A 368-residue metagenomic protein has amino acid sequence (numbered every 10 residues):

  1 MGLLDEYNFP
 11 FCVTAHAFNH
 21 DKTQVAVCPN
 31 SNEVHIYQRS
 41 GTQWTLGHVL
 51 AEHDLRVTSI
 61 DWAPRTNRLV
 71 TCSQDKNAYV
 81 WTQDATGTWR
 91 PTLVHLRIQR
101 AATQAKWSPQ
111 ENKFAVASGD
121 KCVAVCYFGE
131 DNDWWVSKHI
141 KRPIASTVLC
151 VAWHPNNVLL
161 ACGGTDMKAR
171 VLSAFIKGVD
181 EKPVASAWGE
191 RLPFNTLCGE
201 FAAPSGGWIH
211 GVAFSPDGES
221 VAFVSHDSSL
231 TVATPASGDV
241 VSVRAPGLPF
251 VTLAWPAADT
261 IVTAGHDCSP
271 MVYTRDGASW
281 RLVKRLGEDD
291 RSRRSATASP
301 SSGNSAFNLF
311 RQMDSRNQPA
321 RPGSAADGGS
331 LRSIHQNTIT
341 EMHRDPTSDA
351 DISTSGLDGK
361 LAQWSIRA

Functional and structural regions predicted by a protein language model:
M1-H20, Q24-C28: N-terminal alpha-helical scaffolding segments that mark the starts of alpha-solenoid/helical-repeat architectures
M1-L4, E33-G47, N77-Q99, Q110-K113 (+7 more regions): Per-blade loop-tip surfaces of WD-repeat and WD-like beta-propellers in eukaryotic adaptors/scaffolds
P10-F18, L55-W62, Q99-W107, A145-W153 (+3 more regions): Canonical WD40 repeat/beta-propeller blade segments in eukaryotic WD-repeat proteins
K22-A26, T66-V70, V80, E111-A115 (+5 more regions): Structural hallmark of WD40 beta-propellers
C28-S31, C72-D75, A117-D120, G163-D166 (+3 more regions): Conserved strand-to-loop turn within each blade of WD40 beta-propeller repeats
T45-W62, T66: Blade-loop segments of beta-propeller domains
K177-E200, G247-T252, P256-A368: Terminal intrinsically disordered, low-complexity extensions flanking WD-repeat/beta-propeller proteins
V212-S269: Repeat-solenoid scaffold signature
